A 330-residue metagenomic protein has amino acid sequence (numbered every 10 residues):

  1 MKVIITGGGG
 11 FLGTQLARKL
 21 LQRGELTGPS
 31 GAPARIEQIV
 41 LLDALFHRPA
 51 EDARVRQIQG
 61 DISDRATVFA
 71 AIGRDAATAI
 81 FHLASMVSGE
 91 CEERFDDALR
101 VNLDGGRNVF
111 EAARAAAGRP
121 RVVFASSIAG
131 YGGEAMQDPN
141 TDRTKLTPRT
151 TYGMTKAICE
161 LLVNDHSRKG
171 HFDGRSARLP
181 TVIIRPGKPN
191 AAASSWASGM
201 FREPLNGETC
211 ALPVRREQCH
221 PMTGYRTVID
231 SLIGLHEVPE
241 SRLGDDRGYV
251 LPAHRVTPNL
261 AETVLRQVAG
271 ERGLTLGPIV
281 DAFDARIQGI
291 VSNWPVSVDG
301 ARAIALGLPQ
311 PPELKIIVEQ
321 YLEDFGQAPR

Functional and structural regions predicted by a protein language model:
K2-L26: N-terminal Rossmann NAD(P)H-binding glycine-rich loop of SDR-like oxidoreductase domains
P49-D64: Rossmann-fold cofactor-recognition segment
I62-V101: NAD(P)H-binding glycine-rich loop region in Rossmannoid oxidoreductase-like domains and their noncatalytic homologs
D104-T150: Conserved Rossmann-fold NAD(P)-dependent oxidoreductase catalytic core, especially the SDR/UDP-sugar
G133-M136, T147-R175: Active-site Tyr-X1-5-Lys
N164-C219, Y225-D230: NAD(P)-dependent short-chain dehydrogenase/reductase
P204, T227-Q288, A328-R330: Mid/C-terminal beta-alpha module of Rossmann-like enzyme folds, strongest in SDR-family dehydrogenases/epimerases
F283, P295-A305, P312-R330: Amphipathic terminal alpha-helices
